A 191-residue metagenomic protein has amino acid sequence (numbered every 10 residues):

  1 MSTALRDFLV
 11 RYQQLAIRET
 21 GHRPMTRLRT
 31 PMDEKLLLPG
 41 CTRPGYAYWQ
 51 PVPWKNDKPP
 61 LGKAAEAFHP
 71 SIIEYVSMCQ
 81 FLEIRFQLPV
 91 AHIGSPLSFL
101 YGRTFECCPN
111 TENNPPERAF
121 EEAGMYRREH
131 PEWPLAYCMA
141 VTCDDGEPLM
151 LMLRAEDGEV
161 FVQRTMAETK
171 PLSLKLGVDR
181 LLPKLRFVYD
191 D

Functional and structural regions predicted by a protein language model:
M1-D145: A surface-exposed partner-binding patch
R85, P89, E156, G177-D179: General N-terminal targeting signals
S95, F99-R103, R154, S173-G177: Helix N-cap / beta->alpha transition motif
D145-E147, E168: Short acidic/polar mixed-charge low-complexity motifs
P148-L153: Short, surface-exposed beta-strand/loop micro-motifs that present aromatic residues
E156-M166: Intrinsically disordered, low-complexity regulatory segments enriched in Ser/Thr/Pro and charged residues
R164-D191: Compact, glycine/acidic-enriched structural inserts
